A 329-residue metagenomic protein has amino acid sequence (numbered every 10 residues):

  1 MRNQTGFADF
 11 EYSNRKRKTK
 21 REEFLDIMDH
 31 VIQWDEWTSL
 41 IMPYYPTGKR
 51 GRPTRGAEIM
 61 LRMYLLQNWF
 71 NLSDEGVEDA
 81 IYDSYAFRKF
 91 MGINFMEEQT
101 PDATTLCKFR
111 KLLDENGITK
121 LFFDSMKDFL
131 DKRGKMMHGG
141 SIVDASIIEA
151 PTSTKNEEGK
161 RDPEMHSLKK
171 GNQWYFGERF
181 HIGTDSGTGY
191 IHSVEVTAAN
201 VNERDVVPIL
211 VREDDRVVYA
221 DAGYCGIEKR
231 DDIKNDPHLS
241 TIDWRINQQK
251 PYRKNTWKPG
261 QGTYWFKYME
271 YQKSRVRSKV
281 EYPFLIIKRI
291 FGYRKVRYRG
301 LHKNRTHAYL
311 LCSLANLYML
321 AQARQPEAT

Functional and structural regions predicted by a protein language model:
M1-D35, Q322, P326-T329: Charged, often Cys/His-bearing segments associated with DNA-binding zinc-finger transcription factors
R2, A8, L66, E75 (+6 more regions): Polybasic low-complexity intrinsically disordered regions
G6, E11, R216-V217, A222-T306: Helix-centered, glycine/charged polyanion-binding patches within enzymatic domains that contact phosphate-containing
Y12, N304-C312, N316-Y318, Q322-T329: C-terminal domain-tail junction helix/linker
R17-L65: Basic, short loop/linker segments at the boundary and entry of helix-turn-helix/winged-helix-like folds
Q33, R52-E58, E98-P101, R305-T306 (+1 more regions): Secondary-structure capping and boundary motifs in well-ordered enzyme cores
K49-I59, Y64-Y85, F95: Short, Lys/Arg-enriched phosphate-binding patches
W69-G76, Y190, I290-V296, N316-A328: Short helix-capping/linker segments at secondary-structure and domain boundaries
